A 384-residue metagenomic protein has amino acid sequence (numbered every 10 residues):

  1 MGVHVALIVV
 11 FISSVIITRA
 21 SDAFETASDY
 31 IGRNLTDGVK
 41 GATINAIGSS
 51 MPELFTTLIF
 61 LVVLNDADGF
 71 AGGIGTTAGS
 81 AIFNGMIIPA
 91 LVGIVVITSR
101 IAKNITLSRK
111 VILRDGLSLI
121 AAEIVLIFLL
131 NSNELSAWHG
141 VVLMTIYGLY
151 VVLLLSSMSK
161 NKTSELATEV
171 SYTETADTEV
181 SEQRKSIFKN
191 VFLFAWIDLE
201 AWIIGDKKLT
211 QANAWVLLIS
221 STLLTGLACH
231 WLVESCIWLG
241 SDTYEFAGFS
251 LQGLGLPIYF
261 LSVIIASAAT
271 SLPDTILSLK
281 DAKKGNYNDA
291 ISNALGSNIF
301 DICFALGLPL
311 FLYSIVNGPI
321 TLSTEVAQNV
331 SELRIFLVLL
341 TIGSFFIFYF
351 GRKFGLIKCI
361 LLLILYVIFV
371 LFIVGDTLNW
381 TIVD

Functional and structural regions predicted by a protein language model:
M1-D384: Hydrophobic alpha-helical segments, chiefly the membrane-spanning helices and signal/signal-anchor peptides
